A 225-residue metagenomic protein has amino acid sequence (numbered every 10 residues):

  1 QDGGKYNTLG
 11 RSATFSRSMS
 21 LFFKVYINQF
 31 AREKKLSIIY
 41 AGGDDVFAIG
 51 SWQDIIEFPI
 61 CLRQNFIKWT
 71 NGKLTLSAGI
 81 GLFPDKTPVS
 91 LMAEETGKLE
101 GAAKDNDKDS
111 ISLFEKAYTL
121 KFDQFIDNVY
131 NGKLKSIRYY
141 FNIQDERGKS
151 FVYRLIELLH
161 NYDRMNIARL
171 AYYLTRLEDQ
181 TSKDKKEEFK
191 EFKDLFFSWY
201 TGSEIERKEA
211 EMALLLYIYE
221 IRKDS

Functional and structural regions predicted by a protein language model:
Q1-S225: Charged, helix-rich terminal subdomains or tails
